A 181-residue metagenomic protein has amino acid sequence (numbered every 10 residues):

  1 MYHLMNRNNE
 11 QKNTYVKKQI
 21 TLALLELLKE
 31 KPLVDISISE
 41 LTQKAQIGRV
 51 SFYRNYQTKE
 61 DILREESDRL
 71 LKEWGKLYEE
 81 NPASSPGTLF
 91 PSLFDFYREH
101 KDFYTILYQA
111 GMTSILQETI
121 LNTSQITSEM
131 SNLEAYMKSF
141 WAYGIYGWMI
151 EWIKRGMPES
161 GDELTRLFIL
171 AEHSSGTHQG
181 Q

Functional and structural regions predicted by a protein language model:
M1-N13, G180-Q181: N-terminal intrinsically disordered/low-complexity leader segments
R7, Q11, Y15, Q57-D61 (+5 more regions): Residues at secondary-structure transition points
T14-L25, K29, V34-Q46, Y53-E79 (+1 more regions): An amphipathic alpha-helix adjacent to DNA-recognition modules
Y78-F103: Hydrophobic alpha-helical connector segments
Y108-Y146, D162, I169-G176: Amphipathic alpha-helical packing segments from all-alpha helical-bundle domains
E151-Q181: C-terminal peripheral helix-coil segments that are non-catalytic and often amphipathic
